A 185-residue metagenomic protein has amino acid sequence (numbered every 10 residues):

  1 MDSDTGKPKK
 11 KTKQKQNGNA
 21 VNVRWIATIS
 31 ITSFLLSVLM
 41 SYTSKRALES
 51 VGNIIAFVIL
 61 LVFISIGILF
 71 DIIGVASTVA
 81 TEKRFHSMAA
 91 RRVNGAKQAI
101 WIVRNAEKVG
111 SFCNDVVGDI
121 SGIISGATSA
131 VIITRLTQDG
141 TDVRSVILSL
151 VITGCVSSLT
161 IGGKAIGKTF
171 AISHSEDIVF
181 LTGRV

Functional and structural regions predicted by a protein language model:
D2-V185: Membrane-embedded alpha-helical segments of inner-membrane proteins
